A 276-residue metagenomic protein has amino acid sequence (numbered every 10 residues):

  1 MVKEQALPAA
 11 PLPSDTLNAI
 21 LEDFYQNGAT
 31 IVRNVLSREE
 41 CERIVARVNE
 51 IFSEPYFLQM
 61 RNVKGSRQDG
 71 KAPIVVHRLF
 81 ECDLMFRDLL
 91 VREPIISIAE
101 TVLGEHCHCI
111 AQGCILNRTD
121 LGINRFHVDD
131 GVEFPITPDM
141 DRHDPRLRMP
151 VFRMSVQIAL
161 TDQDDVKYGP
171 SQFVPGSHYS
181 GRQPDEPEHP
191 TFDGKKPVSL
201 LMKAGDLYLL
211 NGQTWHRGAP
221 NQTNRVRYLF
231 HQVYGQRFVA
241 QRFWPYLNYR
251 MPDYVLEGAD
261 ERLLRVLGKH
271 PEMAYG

Functional and structural regions predicted by a protein language model:
V2-A9, L58-M60, P187, L207-L209 (+1 more regions): Non-heme Fe(II)/2-oxoglutarate
V2-N27, R33-D144: Non-heme Fe(II)-dependent double-stranded beta-helix
A111-C114, V156-I158, F230-Y234: A structural signal for short, well-ordered beta-strand segments
L121-V128, P135-P138, V166-F173, R182-E186 (+2 more regions): A short secondary-structure junction signal
V128-M140, E186-G194, V226, P245-R250: Short, surface-exposed loop/helix-turn segments at secondary-structure junctions that function as lids/hinges flanking
V132, D164, S180, Q236-F238: Feature marks short, surface-exposed loop/turn motifs that line or immediately flank catalytic pockets and channel
R142-V151, N224: Short, glycine/small-residue-enriched coil/turn segments at secondary-structure junctions
M149-A219, Y254-L256: Double-stranded beta-helix
